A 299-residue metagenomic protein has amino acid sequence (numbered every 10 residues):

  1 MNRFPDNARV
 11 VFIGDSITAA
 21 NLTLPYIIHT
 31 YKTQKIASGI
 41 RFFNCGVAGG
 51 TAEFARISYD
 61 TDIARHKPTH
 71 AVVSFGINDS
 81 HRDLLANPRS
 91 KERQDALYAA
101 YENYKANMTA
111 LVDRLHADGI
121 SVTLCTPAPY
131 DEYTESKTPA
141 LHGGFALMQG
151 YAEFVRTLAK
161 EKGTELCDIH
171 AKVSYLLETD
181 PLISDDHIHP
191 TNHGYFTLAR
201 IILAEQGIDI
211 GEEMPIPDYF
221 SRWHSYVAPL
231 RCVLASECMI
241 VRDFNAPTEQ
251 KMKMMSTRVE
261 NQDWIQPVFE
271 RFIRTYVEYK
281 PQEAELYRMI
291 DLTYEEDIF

Functional and structural regions predicted by a protein language model:
M1-A48, E53, S58-A71, L198 (+1 more regions): Serine-esterase "nucleophile elbow" of acetyl-processing enzymes
D6, E161, L182-F299: Conserved catalytic region of serine esterases and O-acyltransferases that act on ester linkages in lipids
S16-A19, A48-A52, I77-R82, A128-E132 (+1 more regions): Solvent-exposed loop/turn segments at secondary-structure junctions within structured extracellular/periplasmic domains
A48, E92-N103, P139-A146, H189: The substrate-binding groove and active-site-proximal loops of carbohydrate-active enzymes, especially glycoside
S74, N78, N87, L111-A146: Active-site segments of SGNH/GDSL-like serine hydrolases that catalyze O-acetyl group transfer/hydrolysis on lipids
S90-C125, F154, L158, K162-T164: Charged, glycine-enriched surface loops/patches that mediate electrostatic binding to polyanionic ligands
E132-I169: Substrate-gating cap/lid alpha-helix
T138-L141, T179-H187: Flexible glycine/proline-enriched surface loops and loop-helix/loop-strand junctions
